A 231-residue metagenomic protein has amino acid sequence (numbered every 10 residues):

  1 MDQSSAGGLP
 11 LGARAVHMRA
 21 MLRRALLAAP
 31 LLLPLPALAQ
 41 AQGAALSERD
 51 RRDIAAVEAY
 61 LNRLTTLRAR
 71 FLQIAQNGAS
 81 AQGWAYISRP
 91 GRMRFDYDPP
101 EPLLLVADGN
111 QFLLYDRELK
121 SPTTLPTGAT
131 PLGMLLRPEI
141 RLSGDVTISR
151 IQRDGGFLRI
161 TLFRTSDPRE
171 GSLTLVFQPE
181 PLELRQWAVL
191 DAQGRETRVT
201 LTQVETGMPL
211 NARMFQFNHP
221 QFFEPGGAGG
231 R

Functional and structural regions predicted by a protein language model:
M21-L27: N-terminal export leaders
P34-P36: N-terminal signal peptide c-region/cleavage motif recognized by signal peptidases
Q40-D50: Cleaved targeting-peptide boundary
A59-G78: A short, Trp-centered hydrophobic/proline-enriched beta-strand micro-motif
W84-M134, T197-R198: An acidic-aromatic
R117-F163: Surface-exposed, polar helix/loop patches in the mature regions of secreted/periplasmic/lumenal proteins that form
S143-R231: Gly/Pro-enriched, hydrophobic low-complexity segments that function as extracytoplasmic propeptides/linkers
